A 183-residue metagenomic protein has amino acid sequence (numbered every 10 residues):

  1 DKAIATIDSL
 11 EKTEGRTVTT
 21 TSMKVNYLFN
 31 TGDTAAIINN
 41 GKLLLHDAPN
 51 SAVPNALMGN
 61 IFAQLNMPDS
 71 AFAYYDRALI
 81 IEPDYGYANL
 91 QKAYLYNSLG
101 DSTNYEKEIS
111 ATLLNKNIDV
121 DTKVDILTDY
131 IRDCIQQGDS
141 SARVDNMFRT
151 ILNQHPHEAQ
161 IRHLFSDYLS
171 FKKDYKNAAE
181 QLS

Functional and structural regions predicted by a protein language model:
D1-S183: Alpha-solenoid helical repeat scaffolds
